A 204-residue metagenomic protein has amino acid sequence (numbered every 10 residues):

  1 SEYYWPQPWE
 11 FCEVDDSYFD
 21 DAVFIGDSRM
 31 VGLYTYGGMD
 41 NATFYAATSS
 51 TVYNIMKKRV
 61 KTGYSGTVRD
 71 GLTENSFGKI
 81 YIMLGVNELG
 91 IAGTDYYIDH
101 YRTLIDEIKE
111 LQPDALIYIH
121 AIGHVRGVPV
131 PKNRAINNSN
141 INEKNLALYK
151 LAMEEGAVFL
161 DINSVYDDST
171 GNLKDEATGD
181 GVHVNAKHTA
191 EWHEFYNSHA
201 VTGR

Functional and structural regions predicted by a protein language model:
S1-F19, S198-R204: Intrinsically disordered, low-complexity repeat and linker tracts
W9-H100: Conserved SGNH/GDSL esterase-like catalytic core that processes O-acyl groups on lipids and polysaccharides
Y45-A47, H120, L160-V165: Conserved beta-strand termini and adjacent loop/short-helix elements that scaffold enzyme active sites in alpha/beta
L72, I108-K109, A152: N-terminal cationic-hydrophobic initiation segments that often serve targeting/anchoring roles
M83, H120-A121: Alpha/beta-hydrolase-fold catalytic nucleophile elbow
D95-L104, I141-K144: Charged helix-capping and loop-helix junction motifs
Q112-L116: A short helix->loop->beta-strand "cap" motif at the edges of active sites that frequently abuts
V125-R204: Catalytic His-Asp segment of secreted/periplasmic serine-dependent ester chemistry enzymes
